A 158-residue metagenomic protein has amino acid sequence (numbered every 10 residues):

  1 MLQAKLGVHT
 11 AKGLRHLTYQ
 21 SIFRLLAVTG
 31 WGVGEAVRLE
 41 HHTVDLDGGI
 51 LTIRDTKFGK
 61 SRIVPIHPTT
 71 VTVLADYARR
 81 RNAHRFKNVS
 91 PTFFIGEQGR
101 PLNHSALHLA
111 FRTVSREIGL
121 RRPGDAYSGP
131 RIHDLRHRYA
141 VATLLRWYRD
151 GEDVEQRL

Functional and structural regions predicted by a protein language model:
M1-L158: Conserved catalytic core of the tyrosine transesterase superfamily
